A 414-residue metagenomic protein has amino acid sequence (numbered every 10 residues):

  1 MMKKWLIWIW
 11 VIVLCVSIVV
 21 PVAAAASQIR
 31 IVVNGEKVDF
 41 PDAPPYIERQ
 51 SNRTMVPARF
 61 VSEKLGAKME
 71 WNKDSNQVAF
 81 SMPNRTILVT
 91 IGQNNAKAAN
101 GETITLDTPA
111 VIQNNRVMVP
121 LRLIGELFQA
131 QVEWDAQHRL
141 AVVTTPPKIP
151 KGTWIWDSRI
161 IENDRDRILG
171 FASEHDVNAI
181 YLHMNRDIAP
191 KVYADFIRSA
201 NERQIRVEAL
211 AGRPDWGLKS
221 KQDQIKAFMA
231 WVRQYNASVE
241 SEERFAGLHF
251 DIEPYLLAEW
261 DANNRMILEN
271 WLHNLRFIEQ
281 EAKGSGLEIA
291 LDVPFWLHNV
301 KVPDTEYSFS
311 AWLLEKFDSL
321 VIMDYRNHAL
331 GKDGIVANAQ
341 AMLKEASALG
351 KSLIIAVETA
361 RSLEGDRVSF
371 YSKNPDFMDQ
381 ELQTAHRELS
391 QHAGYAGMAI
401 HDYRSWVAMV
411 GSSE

Functional and structural regions predicted by a protein language model:
W5-W8, V13-T153, F171-H175: Primary recognition of N-terminal secretory signal peptides and signal-anchoring hydrophobic helices
T144-N178, H183-R186, L291-F295, A360 (+1 more regions): Boundary/entry segment of secreted carbohydrate-active catalytic domains
W154-W156, V207-D215, W271-Y307, G350-S362 (+1 more regions): Aromatic-lined carbohydrate-recognition surfaces of secreted/lumenal glycan-active proteins
D157-E174, K221-V239, K301-L313, P375-L389: Short, acidic/polar
V177, L182, A246, P254-L256 (+2 more regions): Aromatic- and acid-rich polysaccharide-binding/catalytic face of secreted or lumenal carbohydrate-active enzymes
A179-P214, A262-L291, V336: Aromatic-lined substrate-binding rim segments of carbohydrate-active enzymes
Y181, W231-L268, Y395-D402: Active-site groove signature of glycoside hydrolases
Y325-H328, A348-E414: Substrate-binding cleft of secreted/luminal carbohydrate-active enzymes
